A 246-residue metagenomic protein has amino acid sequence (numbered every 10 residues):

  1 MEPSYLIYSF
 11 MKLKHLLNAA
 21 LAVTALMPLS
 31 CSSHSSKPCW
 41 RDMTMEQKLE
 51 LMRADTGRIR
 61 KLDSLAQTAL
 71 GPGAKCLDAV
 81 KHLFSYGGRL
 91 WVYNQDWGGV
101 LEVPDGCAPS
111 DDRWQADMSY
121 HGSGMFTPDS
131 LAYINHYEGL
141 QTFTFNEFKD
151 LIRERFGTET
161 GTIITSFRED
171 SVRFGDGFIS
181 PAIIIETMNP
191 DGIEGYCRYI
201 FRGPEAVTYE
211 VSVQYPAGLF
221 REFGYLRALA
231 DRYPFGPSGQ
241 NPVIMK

Functional and structural regions predicted by a protein language model:
L6-A20: Bacterial N-terminal signal peptides that target proteins for export
L21-L26: Hydrophobic helical h-region of N-terminal Sec-dependent signal peptides in bacterial secretory/periplasmic proteins
P28-S30: C-terminal motif of bacterial Sec signal peptides marking the signal peptidase cleavage site
S32-G124, S130, D191-I193, E205-V207 (+1 more regions): N-terminal targeting sequences that direct proteins away from the cytosol to non-cytosolic compartments
A116-D117, D150-P204: Signature of long, low-cysteine stretches enriched in small and polar/charged residues
M118-D150: A short acidic-to-branched-hydrophobic micro-motif
F145, K149, R153, L226-A230: Extracytoplasmic/secreted envelope proteins and their assembly/folding machinery, especially bacterial periplasmic
